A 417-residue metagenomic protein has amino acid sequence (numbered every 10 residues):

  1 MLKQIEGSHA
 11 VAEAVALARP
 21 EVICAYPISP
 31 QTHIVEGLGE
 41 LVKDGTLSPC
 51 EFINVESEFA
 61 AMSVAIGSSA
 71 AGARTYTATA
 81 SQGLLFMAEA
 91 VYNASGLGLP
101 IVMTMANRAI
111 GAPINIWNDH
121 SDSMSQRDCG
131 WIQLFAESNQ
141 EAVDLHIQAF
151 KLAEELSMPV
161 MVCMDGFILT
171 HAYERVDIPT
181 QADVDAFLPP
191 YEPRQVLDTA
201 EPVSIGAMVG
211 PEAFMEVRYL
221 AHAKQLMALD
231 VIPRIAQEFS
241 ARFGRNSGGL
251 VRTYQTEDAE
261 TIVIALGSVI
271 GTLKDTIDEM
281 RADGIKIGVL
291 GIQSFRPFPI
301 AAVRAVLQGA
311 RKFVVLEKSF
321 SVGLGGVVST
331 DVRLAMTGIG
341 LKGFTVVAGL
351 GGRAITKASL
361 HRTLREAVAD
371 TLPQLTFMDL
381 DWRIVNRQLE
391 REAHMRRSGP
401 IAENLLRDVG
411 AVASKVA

Functional and structural regions predicted by a protein language model:
M1-S125, G130, I147, H394-G399 (+2 more regions): Thiamine diphosphate
Q4-H9, Q237-T261, K274: Glycine-/acidic-rich phosphate or pyrophosphate-binding loops and their flanking alpha/beta elements
G39-D44, E238, D275-V289, T337-I339: Short helix-loop-beta junction
T46, C50, V160-R252: Conformationally flexible catalytic loops at phosphate/diphosphate-handling active centers
L85-M87, P159, M164-Q195, Q374 (+2 more regions): Glycine/aspartate-rich loop-and-adjacent alpha/beta segment that forms the canonical ThDP
W117-G166, I178, L341-R353: Conserved thiamine diphosphate
T253-I285, F298-A305: Redox- and metal-dependent alpha/beta enzyme cores, enriched for Fe-S-associated oxidoreductases and cofactor-handling
K318-A417: Peripheral docking tails and interdomain loops at the edges of cofactor- or intermediate-handling domains
